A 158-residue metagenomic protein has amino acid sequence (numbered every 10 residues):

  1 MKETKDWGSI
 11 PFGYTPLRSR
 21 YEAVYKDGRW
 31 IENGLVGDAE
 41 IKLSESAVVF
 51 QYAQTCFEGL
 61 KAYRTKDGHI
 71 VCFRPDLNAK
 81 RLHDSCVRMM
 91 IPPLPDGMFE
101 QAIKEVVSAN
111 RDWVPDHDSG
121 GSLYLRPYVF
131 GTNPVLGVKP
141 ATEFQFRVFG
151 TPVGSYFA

Functional and structural regions predicted by a protein language model:
M1-A158: Conserved alpha/beta cores of soluble small-molecule-handling proteins
